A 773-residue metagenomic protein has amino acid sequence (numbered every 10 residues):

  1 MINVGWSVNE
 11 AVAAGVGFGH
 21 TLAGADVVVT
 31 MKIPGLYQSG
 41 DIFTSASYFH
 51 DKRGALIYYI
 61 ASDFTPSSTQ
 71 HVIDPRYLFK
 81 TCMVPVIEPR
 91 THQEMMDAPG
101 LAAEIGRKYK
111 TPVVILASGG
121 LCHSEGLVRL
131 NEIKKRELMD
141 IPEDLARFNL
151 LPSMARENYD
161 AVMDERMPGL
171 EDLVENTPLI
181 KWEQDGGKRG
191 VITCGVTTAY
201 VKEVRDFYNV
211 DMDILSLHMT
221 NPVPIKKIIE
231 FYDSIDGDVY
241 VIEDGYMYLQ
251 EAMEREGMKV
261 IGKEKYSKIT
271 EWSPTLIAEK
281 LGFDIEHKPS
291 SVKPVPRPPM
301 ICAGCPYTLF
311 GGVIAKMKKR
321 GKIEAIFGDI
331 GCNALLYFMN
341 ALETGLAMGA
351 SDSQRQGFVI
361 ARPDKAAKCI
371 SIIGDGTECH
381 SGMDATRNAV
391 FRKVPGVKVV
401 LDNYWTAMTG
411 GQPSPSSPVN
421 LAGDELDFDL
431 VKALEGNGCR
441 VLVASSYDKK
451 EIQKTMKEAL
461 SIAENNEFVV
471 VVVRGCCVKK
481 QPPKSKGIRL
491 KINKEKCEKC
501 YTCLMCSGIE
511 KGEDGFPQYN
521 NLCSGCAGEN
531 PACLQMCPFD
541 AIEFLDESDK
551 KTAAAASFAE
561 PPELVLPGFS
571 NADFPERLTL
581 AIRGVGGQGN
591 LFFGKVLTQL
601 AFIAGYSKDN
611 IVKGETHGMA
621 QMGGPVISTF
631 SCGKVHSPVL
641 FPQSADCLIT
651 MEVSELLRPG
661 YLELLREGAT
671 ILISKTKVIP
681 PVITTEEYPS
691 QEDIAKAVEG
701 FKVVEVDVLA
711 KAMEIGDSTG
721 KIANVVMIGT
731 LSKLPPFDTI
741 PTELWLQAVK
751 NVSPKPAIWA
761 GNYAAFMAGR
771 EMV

Functional and structural regions predicted by a protein language model:
M1-V8, V12, L22-A25, V29-M31 (+4 more regions): Anionic-ligand anchoring segments at beta-strand to alpha-helix junctions in alpha/beta enzyme folds, i.e., glycine
I2-G5, A23-Q38, R53-I60, K365-H380 (+6 more regions): A short, small-residue-rich loop immediately preceding and capping a beta-strand
V16-F18, S39-F43, P66-I73, D97-L101 (+15 more regions): Short acidic, glycine/serine/threonine-rich loops at helix termini
G35-Q38, S548, A555-V773: Active-site cofactor/cluster-binding pocket
F64-S118, L145, L150, M154 (+4 more regions): Conserved thiamine diphosphate
S68, L335-V472, P482-P483: Thiamine diphosphate
E94-I301, P306-Y307, S446, V470-L566: Flexible, low-complexity linker and terminal segments
H287-V394, G436, A554-F574: Cofactor-binding active-site loop characterized by glycine-rich and histidine/acidic residues
